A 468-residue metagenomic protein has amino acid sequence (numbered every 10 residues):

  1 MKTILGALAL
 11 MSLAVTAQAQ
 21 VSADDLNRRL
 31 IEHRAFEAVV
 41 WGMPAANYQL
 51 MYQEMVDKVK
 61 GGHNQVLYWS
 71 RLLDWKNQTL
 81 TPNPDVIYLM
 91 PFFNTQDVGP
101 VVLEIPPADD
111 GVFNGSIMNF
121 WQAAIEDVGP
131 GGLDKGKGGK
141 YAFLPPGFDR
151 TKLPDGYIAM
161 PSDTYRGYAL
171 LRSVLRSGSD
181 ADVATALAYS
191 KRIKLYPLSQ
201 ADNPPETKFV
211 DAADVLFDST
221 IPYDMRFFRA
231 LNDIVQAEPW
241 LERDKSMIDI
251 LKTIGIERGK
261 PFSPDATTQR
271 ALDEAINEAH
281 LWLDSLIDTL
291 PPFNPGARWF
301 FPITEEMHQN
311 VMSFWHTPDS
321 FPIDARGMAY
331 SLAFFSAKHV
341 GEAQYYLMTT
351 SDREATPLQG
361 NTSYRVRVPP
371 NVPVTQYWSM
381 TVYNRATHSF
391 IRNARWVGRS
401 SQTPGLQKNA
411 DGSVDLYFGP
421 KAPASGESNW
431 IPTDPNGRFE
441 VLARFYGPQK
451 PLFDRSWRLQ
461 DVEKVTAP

Functional and structural regions predicted by a protein language model:
M1-A19: Gram-negative bacterial Sec-dependent N-terminal signal peptides
Q20-P468: A compositional/structural signature for long, glycine/proline-rich flexible linkers and loops on extracytoplasmic
